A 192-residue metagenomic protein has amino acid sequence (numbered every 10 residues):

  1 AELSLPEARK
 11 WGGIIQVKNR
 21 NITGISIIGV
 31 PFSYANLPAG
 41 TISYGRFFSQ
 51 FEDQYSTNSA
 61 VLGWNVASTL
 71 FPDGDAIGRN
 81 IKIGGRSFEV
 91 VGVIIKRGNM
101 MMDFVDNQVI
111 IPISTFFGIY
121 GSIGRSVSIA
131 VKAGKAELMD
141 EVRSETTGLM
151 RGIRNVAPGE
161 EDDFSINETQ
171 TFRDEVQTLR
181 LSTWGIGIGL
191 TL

Functional and structural regions predicted by a protein language model:
A1-S4: Extracytoplasmic/periplasmic
E7-G13: Short beta-strand/turn "edge" motifs
R9, V93, N167-T171: Short loop/turn motifs enriched for small/polar and acidic residues
V17-K18, I83: Structural motif
N19-T23, Q54-Y55: A short, glycine/Asx- and small/polar-enriched loop/turn that sits immediately N-terminal to a beta-strand
S26-I28, F32-S49, T57-G159: Mid-to-C-terminal secondary-structure elements that act as membrane-proximal/extracytoplasmic interface segments
K132, T146, P158-G189: Peri-transmembrane interface segments
